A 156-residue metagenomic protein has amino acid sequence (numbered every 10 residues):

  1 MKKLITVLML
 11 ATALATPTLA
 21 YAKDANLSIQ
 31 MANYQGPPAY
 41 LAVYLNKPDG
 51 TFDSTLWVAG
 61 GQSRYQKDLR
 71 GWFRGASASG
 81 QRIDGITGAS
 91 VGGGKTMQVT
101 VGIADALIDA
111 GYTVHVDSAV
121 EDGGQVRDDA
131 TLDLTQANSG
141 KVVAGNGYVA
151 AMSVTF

Functional and structural regions predicted by a protein language model:
M1-L8: Bacterial N-terminal signal peptides that target proteins for export
A15-P17: N-terminal signal peptide c-region/cleavage motif recognized by signal peptidases
A20-A22: Boundary at the C-terminal end of the N-terminal hydrophobic targeting segment
D24-Q35: Short amphipathic, basic-aromatic surface patches that mediate peripheral association with negatively charged
A39-L41, S54, Y112: Short beta-strand/loop motifs in extracellular/secreted proteins, especially within beta-sandwich accessory domains
A42-N46, H115-D117: Beta-strand signatures of extracellular beta-sandwich domains
P48-A110: Structured domain cores in non-transmembrane regions
I103, D109-F156: Glycine-rich, aromatic-bearing surface loops/beta-hairpins
